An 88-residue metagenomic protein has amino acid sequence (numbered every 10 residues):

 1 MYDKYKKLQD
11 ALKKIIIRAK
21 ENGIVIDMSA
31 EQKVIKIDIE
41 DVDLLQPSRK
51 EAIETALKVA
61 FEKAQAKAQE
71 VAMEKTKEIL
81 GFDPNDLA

Functional and structural regions predicted by a protein language model:
M1-Q9, A30, R49, T55 (+1 more regions): Residue-level signal for functionally critical sites in structured catalytic/ligand-binding pockets
M1-R18, K67-A88: Long amphipathic alpha-helical segments used for membrane anchoring, targeting, substrate engagement, or oligomerization
K14-K36: N-terminal intrinsically disordered, cationic/polar leader segments that include organellar targeting peptides
V34-I53: A short interface-forming secondary-structure element
A56, A60-V71: Stable alpha-helical structural segments in soluble proteins, enriched in small hydrophobic residues
